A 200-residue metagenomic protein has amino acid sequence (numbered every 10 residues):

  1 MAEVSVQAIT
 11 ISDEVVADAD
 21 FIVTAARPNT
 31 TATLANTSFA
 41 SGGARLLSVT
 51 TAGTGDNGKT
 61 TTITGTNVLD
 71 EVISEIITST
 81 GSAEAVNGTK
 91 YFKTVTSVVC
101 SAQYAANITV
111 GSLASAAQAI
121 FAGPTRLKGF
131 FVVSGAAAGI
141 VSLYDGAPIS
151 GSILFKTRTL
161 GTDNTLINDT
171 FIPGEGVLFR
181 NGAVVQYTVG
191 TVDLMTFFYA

Functional and structural regions predicted by a protein language model:
M1-A8, G65, N107-G129, V133-G135 (+2 more regions): C-terminal interaction-tip segments
E3-G65: Autoprocessing Asn-cyclization modules and mimics
P28-S38, E71-A122, D145, K156-Y187 (+1 more regions): Beta-sandwich interaction modules
G42-T54, T96-V98, P124-G135, G182-Y187: A short beta-strand element within beta-rich, extracytoplasmic domains of secreted/secretory-pathway proteins
K59-D70, I140-A147: Extended low-complexity, serine/threonine- and proline-enriched intrinsically disordered segments
T61-I63, E75, M195: Hydrophobic residues positioned within well-ordered beta-strands of beta-sheet architectures
Q103-Y104, S134-A138, G146-S150, L178 (+1 more regions): Acidic glycine-/aspartate-rich tracts in secreted/extracellular proteins
